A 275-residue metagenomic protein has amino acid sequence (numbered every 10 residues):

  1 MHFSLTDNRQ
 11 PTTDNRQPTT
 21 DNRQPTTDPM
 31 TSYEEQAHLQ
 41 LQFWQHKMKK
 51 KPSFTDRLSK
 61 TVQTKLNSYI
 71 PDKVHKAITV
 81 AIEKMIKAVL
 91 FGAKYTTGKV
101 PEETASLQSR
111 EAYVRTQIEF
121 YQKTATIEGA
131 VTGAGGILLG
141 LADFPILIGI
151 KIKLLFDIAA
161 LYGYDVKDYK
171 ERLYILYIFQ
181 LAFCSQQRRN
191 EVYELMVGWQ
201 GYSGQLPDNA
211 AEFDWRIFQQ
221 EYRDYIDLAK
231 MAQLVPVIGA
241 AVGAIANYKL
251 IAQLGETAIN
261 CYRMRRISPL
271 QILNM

Functional and structural regions predicted by a protein language model:
M1-R9, D14-R16, D21-E128, F156-M275: Terminal, membrane-proximal amphipathic helices and intrinsically disordered targeting/regulatory segments
E128-L141: Transmembrane alpha-helix interface/packing and boundary motifs in multi-pass membrane proteins, characterized by
F144-I148: Internal active-site segments that recognize and position negatively charged phosphoryl groups and nucleotide moieties
G149-K151, I158: Conserved mixed alpha/beta catalytic, RNA-binding, or beta-rich assembly cores of soluble enzyme, regulatory
